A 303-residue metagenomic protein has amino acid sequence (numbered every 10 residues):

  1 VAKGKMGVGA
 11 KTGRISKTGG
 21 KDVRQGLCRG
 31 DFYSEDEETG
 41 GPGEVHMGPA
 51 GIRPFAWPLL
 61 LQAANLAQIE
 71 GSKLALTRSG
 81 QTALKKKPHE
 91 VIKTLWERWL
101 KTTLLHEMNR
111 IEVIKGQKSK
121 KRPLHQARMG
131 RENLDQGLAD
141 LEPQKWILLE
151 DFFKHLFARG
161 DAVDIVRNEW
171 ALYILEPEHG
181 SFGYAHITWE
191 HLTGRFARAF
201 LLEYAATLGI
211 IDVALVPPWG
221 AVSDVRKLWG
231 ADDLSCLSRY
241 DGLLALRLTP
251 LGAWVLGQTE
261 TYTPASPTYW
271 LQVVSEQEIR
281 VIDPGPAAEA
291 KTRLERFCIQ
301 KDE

Functional and structural regions predicted by a protein language model:
V1-I92, E97-E303: Acidic, serine/threonine- and proline-rich low-complexity intrinsically disordered segments
